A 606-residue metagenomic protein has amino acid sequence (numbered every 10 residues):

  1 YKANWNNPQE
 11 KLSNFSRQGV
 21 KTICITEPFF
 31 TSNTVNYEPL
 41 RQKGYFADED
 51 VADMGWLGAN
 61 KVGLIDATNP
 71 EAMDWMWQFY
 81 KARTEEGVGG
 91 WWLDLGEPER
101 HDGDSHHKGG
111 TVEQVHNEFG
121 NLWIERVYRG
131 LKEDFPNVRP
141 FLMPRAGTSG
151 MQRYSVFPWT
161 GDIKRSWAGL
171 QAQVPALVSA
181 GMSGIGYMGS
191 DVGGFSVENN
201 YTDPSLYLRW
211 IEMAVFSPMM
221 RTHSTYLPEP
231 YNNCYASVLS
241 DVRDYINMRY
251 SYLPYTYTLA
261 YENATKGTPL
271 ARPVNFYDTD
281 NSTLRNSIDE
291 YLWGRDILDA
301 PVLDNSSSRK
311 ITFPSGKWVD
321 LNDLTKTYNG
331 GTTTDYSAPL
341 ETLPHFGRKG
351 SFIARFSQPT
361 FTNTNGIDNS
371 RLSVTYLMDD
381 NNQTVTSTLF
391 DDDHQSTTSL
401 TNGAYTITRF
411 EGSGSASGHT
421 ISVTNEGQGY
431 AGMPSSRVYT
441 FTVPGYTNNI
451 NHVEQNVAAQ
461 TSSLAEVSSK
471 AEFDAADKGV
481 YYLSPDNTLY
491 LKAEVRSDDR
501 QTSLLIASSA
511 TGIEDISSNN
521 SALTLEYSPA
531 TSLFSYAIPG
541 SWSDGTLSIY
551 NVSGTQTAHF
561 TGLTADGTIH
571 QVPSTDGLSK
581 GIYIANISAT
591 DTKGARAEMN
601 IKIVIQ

Functional and structural regions predicted by a protein language model:
Y1-R348: Catalytic-domain carbohydrate-binding cleft regions of carbohydrate-active enzymes
D48-E49, L321-L340, E454-T488: Solvent-exposed beta-strand/loop surfaces of large extracellular or lumenal domains
T312-G316, G445-N449, P539-D544: Short proline/glycine-enriched turn/loop motifs at strand-loop junctions of beta-rich domains
V319, T442, T546-Y550: Beta-strand signatures of extracellular beta-sandwich domains
K349-A458, K470, D477-K478, L483-T502 (+1 more regions): Accessory, solvent-exposed terminal regions and/or long lumenal/extracellular loops of proteins
R496-D498, S541, T575-G581: Surface-exposed, short loops/turns at beta-strand junctions within beta-sandwich domains
T511-S541, Y550-T557, S579-K580, K602-Q606: Surface-exposed, proline-anchored Ser/Thr-rich loop/turn motifs
Y536, T561-E598: Short, surface-exposed loop/turn motifs with a glycine/proline- and acidic-biased composition
